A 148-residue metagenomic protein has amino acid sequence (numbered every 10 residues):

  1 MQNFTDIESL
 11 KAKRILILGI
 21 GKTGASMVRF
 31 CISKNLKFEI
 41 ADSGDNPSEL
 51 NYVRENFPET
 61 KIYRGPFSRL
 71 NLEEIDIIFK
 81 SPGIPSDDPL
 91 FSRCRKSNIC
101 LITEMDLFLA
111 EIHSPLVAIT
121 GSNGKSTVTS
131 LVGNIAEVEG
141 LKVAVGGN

Functional and structural regions predicted by a protein language model:
M1-A12, F67-R69, L107-L109: A short, basic/flexible loop-to-alpha-helix module at the beginning of a structural domain
R14, D76-I77: Structural motif
R14, L36-K37, K142: Residues at the starts of beta-strands that form the adenosine-phosphate
R14-R29: Glycine-rich adenosine-cofactor-binding loop
L18, I78-S81: Redox-cofactor binding/interface segments in oxidoreductases and associated redox assembly factors
I32-S33, L70-E73, P82-N148: Phosphate-binding loop of NTP-binding sites
L36-V53: NAD(P)-binding Rossmann-fold cofactor-contacting core
F57-L70: Glycine-rich, highly charged phosphate/nucleotide-binding loops
